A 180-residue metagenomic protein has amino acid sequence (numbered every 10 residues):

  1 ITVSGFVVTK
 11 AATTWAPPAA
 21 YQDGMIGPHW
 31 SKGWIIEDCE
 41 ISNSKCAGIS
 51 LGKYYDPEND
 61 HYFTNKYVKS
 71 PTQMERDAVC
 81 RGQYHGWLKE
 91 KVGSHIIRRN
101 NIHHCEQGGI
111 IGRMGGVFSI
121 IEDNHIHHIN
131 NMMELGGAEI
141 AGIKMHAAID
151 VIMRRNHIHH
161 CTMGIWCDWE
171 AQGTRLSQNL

Functional and structural regions predicted by a protein language model:
I1-L51, D56-W87: Extracellular polysaccharide-degrading/modifying enzymes targeting complex plant/algal/animal polysaccharides
T2-V3, I35-E37, N59, I96-R98 (+3 more regions): All-beta strand scaffolds that present successive hydrophobic residues in beta-strands
A12-A19, D23, K45-L51, E106-M114 (+2 more regions): Short glycine/acidic-rich loop motifs that flank beta-strands on beta-rich extracellular proteins
P18, P28, K89-E90, R113 (+2 more regions): Residue-level marker of regulatory loop/turn positions in helix-turn-helix DNA-binding domains and in histidine
D60-G93, I97, L135-I149, M153: Surface-exposed acidic, glycine/proline-enriched linker/cap segments that occur as 15-30-residue helix-coil
K89-I129, E134: Extended amphipathic secondary-structure runs
V117-D123, H128-M132, G142-L180: Active-site neighborhood of glycoside hydrolase catalytic domains
